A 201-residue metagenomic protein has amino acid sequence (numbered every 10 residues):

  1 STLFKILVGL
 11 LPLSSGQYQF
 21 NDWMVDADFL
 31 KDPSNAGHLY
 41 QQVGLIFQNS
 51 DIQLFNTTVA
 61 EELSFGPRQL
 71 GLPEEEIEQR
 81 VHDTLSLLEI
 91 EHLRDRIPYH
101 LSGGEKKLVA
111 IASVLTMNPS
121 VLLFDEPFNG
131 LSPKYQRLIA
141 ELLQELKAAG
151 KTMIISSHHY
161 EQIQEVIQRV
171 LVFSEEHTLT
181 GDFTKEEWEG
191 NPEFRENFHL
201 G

Functional and structural regions predicted by a protein language model:
V8: Helix-to-loop junction immediately C-terminal to a conserved catalytic motif
G16-D28, L39: Conserved ABC transporter NBD signature motif
E75-L93: Conserved ABC ATPase "signature" region
I97-L101, E105: Conserved ABC ATPase signature
V114-L115: ABC ATPase C-loop
L122-D125: Catalytic Walker B motif of ABC-type/P-loop ATPase nucleotide-binding domains
S157-H158: H-loop/switch region of ABC-family ATPase nucleotide-binding domains
H177-H199: Conserved beta-strand-loop-alpha-helix hinge in the C-terminal portion of ABC ATPase nucleotide-binding domains
